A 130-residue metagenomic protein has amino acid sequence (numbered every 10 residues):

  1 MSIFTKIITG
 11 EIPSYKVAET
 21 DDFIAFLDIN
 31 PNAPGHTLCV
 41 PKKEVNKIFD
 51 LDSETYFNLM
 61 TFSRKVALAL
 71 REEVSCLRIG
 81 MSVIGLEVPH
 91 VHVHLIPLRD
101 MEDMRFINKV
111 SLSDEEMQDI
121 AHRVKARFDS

Functional and structural regions predicted by a protein language model:
M1-S130: HIT superfamily nucleotide-processing domains
